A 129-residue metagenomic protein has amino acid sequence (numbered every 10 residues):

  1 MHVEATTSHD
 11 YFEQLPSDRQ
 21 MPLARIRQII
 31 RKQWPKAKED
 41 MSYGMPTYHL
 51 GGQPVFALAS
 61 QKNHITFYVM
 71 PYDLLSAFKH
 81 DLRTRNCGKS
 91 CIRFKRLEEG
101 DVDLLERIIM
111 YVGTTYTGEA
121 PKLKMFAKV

Functional and structural regions predicted by a protein language model:
M1-V129: Charge-dense, helix-prone N-terminal extensions
